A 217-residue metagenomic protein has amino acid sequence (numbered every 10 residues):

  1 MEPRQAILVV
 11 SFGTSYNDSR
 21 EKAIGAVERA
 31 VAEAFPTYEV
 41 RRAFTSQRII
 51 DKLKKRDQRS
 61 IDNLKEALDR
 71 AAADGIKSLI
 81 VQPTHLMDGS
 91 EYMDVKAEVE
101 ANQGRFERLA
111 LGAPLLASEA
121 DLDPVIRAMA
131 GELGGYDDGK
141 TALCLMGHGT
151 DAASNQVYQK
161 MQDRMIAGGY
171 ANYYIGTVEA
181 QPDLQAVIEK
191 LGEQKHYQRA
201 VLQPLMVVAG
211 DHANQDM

Functional and structural regions predicted by a protein language model:
M1-M217: Active-site-proximal alpha-helix that buttresses catalytic centers in soluble enzyme cores
